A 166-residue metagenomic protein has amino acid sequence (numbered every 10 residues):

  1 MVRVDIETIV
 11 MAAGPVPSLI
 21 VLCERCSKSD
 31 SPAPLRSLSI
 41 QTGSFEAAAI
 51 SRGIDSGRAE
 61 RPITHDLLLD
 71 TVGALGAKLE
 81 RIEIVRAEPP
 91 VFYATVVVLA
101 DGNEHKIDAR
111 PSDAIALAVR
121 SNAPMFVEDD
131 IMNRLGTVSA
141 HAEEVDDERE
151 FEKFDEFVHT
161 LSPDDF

Functional and structural regions predicted by a protein language model:
M1-F166: Divalent-cation
